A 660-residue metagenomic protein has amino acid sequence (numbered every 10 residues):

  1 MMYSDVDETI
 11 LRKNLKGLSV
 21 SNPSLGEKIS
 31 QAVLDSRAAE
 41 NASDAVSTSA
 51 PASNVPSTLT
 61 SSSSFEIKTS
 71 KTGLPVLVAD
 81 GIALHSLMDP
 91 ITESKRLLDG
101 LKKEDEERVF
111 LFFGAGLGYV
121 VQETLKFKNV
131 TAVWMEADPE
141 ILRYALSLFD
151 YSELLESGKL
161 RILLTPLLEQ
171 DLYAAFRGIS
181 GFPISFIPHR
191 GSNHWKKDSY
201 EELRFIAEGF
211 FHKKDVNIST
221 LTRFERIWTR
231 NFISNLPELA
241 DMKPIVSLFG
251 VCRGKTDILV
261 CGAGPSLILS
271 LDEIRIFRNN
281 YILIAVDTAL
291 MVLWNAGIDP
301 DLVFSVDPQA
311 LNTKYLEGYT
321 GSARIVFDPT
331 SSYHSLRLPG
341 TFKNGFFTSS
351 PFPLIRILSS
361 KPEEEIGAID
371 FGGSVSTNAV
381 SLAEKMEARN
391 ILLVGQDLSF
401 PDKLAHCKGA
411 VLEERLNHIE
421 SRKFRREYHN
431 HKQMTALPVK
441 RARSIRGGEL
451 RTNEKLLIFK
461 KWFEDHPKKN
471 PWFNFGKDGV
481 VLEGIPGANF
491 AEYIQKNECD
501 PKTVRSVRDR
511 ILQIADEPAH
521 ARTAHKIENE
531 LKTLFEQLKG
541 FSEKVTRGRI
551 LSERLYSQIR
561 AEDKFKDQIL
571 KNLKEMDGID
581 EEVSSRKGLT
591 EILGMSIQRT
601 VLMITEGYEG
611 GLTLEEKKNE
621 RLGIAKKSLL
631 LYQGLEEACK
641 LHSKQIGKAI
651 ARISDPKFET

Functional and structural regions predicted by a protein language model:
M1-C261, P265-I282, M291-N295, D299-P300 (+5 more regions): N-terminal donor/sugar-recognition subdomains of glycan-related enzymes, prototypically the membrane-proximal stem
E136-A137, A289-L290, G297-D307, A383-C407: Glycine-rich phosphate/pyrophosphate-binding loops and their adjacent beta-strand/loop elements at enzyme active sites
Y151-L155, T320-R324, D402-H429, G448 (+2 more regions): Short acidic, glycine/proline-enriched helix-loop-strand junctions
L168, D397-D402, G409, G476-V480: Glycine-rich beta-alpha junction loops
G262, V286, V306, D328 (+2 more regions): Generic beta-strand/beta-sheet core signal
L283-A289, I325, A379, G395: Extended, hydrophobic alpha-helical segments in both membrane/secreted and soluble proteins
H334-L398: Active-site/ligand-binding-proximal alpha/beta "capping" segment
K343-E364, E413-L450: Active-site gating loop/helix substructures
